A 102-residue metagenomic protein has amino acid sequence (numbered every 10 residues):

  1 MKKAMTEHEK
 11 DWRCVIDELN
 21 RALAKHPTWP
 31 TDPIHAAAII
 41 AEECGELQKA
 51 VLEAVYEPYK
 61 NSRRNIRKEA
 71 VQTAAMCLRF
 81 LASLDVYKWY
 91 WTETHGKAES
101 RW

Functional and structural regions predicted by a protein language model:
M1-W102: Flexible "arm" and connector segments at domain edges
